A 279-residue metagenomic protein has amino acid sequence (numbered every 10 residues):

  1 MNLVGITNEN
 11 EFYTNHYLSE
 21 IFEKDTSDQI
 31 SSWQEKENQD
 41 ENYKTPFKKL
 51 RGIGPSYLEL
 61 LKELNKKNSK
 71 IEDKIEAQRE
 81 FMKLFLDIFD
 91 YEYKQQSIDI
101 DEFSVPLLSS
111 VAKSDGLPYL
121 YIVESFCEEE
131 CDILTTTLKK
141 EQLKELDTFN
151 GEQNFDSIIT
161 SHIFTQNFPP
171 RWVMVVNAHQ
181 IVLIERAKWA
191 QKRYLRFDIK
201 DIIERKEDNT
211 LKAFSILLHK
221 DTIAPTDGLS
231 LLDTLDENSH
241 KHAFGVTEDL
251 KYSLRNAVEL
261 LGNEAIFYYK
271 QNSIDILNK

Functional and structural regions predicted by a protein language model:
M1-E72, L117-K279: Short, basic/polar, glycine-containing "phosphate-handling" surface segments that engage DNA
W33-N38, L84-L117: Active-site metal-binding core of divalent-cation-utilizing nuclease and nuclease-like domains
K62-I98: Acidic-basic catalytic patches of nuclease active cores, encompassing PD-(D/E)XK and other metal-cofactor nuclease
Q78, M82, D87, S109-V111 (+2 more regions): Generic ordered-secondary-structure signal
